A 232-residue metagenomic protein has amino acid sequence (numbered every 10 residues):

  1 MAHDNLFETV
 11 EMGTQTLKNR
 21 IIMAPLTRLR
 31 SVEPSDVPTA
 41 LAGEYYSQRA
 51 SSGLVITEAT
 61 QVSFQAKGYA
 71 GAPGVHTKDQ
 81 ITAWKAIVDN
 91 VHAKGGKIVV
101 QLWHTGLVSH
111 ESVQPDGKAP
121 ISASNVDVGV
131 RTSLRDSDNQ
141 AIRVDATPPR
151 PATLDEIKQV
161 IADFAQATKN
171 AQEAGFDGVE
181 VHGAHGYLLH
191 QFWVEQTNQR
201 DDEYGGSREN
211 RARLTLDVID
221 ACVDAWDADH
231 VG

Functional and structural regions predicted by a protein language model:
M1-P25, A50, V91: N-terminal amphipathic alpha-helix/helix-capping segment at the start of soluble metabolic enzymes
R20, A59-D116, L154, Q159: Acidic/aromatic-lined carbohydrate-recognition and catalytic surfaces of CAZymes acting on diverse glycans
R20-I22, L54-I56, K97-V99, G178-E180 (+1 more regions): Structural preference for beta-strand elements that scaffold enzyme active sites
M23, R49, V91, V100 (+2 more regions): Conserved, mostly hydrophobic/aromatic
D36-R49, Q159-K169: Short, acidic/polar
A42-S63, A174-G178: Catalytic domains of carbohydrate-active enzymes, especially glycoside hydrolases
P73-V99, V194-V231: Alpha-helix-loop-beta-strand connector modules within alpha/beta enzyme cores
W103-N170, A174: Non-globular sequence segments
